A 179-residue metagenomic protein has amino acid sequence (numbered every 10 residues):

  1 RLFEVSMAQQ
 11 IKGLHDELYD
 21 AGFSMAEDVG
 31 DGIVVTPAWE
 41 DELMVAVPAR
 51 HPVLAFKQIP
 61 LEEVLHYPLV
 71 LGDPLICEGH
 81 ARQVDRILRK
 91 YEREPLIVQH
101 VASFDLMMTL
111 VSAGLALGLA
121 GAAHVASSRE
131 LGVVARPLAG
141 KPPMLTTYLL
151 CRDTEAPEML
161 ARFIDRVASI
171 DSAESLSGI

Functional and structural regions predicted by a protein language model:
R1-D31, H100-V101: Central regulatory/effector-binding core of bacterial HTH transcription factors
R1-L2, R89-V98: A local structural motif
S6, P60, A102-S103, G121: Short loop/turn segments at beta->alpha junctions
I11, H15, V35, L61 (+1 more regions): Short hydrophobic/charged patches on amphipathic alpha-helices used for structural packing and interfaces
D31-P37, D41, F56, D105-T154: Beta-alpha-beta core module
I33-L43, V47-L69, A161: Flexible hinge/capping segments at coil-to-helix
R50-P60, C77, G140-P143, T154-L160: Short helix-loop capping/hinge motifs at secondary-structure junctions, enriched in acidic/polar residues
L69-Y91, P157-L160, I164-D165, D171-G178: Secondary-structure junction motif
